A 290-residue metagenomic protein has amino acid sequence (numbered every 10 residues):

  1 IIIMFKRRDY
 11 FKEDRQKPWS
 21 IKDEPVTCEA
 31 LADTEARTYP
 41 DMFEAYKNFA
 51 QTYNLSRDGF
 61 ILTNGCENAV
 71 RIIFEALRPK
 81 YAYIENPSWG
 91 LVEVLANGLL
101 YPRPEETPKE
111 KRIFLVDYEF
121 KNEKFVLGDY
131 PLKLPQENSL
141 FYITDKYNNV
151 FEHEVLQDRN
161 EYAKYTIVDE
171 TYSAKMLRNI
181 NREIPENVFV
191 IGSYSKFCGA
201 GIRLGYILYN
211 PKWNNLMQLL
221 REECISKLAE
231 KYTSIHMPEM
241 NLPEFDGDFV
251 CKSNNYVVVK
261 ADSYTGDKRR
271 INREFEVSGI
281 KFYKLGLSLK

Functional and structural regions predicted by a protein language model:
I1-Q51, K164, L285: N-terminal "arm"/small-domain region of PLP-dependent enzymes with the aminotransferase-like
Y39, L55, V155, E274-K290: PLP-dependent enzyme catalytic core of the Aspartate aminotransferase-like
M42-Y46, R57-A82, S88-V92, G205-Y206: Conserved beta-loop-alpha segment that forms the PLP phosphate-binding cup at the N-terminus of a helix
F74-R112, E119, L134: Conserved PLP-anchoring active-site segment centered on the Schiff-base-forming lysine
G90, E106-M176, N181, Y256-V258: Active-site phosphate-binding strand-loop segment of PLP-dependent enzymes
I167-F197, K212-N215, Y283-K284: Conserved active-site segment immediately N-terminal to the catalytic lysine that forms the internal aldimine
N187-S253: PLP-dependent aminotransferase class I/II
S234, N241-T265, E274-K281, G286: Conserved glycine-rich beta-strand-loop-beta hairpin in the small C-terminal domain of fold type I
